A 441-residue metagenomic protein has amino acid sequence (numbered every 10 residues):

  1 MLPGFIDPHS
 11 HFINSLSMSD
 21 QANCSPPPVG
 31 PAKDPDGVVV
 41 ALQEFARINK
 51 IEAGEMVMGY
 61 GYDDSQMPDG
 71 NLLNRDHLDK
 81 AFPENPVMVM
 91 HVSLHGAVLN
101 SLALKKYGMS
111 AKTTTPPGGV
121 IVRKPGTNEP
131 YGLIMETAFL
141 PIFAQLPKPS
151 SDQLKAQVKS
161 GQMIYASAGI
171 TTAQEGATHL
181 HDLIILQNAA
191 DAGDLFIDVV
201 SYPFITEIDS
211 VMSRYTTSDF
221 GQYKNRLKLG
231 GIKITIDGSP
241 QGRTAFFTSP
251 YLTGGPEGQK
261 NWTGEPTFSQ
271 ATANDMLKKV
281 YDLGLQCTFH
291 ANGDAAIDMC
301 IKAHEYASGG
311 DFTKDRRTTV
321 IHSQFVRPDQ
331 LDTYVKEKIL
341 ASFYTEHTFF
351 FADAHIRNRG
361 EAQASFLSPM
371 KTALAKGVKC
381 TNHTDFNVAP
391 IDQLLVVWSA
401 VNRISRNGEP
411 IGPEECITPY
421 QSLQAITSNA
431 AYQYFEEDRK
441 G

Functional and structural regions predicted by a protein language model:
M1-Y215, G230, I234-A296, R316-R317 (+4 more regions): Divalent metal-binding segments
A156, K278-T288, A295-T318, H322-S323 (+2 more regions): His/Asp/Glu-enriched, well-ordered alpha-helical/loop segment that forms or immediately abuts the divalent-metal
D191-F196, Q222, A307-K314: Short helix-capping segments at alpha-helix termini
G221-K228: Acidic/histidine-enriched ion/cofactor-binding microenvironments in catalytic or ligand-binding pockets
